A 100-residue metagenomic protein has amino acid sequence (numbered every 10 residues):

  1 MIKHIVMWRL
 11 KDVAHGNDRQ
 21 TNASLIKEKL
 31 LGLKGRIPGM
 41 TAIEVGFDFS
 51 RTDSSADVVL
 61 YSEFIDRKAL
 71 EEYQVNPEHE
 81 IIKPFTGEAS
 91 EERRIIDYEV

Functional and structural regions predicted by a protein language model:
M1-D57, I65-E71, E99-V100: Short S/T/G/P-rich N-terminal loop/turn motif that feeds into the first structured element of a domain
E28, R36, E63-I96: An amphipathic, aromatic/His-enriched active-site/gating alpha helix that lines ligand/cofactor pockets
